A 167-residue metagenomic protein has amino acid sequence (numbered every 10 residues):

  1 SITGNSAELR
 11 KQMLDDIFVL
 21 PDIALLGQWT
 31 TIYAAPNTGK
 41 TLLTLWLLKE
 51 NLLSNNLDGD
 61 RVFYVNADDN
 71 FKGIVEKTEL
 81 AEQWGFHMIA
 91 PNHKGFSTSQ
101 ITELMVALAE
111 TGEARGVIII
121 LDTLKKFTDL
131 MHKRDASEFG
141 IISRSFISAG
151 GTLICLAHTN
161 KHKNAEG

Functional and structural regions predicted by a protein language model:
S1-V19: N-terminal pre-Walker A segment at the start of P-loop NTPase domains
E8-R10, L130-H132, H162: Short, flexible loop segments at the rims of nucleotide/cofactor-binding pockets, characterized by
L14, N51, N66, I147-G151: Catalytic phosphate/metal-binding cores of nucleic-acid and nucleotide-processing enzymes, i.e., regions that mediate
L20, P36-T38, N56-S137, I141: Conserved inter-motif catalytic segment of the P-loop NTP-binding fold
L26-T30, D60: Pre-Walker A (Motif I) flank of P-loop NTPase domains
T31-Y33, N37, T41-L42, W46 (+3 more regions): Phosphate-binding/switch region of NTP-binding enzymes
W46-N56: Walker A/P-loop NTP-binding motif
